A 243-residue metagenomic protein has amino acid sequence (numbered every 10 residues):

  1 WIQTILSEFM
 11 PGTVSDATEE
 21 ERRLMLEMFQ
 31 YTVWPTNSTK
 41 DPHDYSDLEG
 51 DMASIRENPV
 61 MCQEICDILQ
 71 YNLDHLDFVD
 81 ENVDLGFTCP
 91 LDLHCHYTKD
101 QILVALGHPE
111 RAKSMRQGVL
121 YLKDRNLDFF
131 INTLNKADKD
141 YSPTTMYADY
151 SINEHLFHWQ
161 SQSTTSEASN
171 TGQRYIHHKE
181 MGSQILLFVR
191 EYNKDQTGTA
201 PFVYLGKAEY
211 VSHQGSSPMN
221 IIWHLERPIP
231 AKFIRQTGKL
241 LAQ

Functional and structural regions predicted by a protein language model:
W1-C95: C-terminal helical accessory/scaffold domains
I2-Q3, D92-P201: Acidic, glycine-rich low-complexity segments with interspersed aromatic residues
I5, S38, S163, G206-A208 (+1 more regions): Short, isolated positions within intrinsically disordered regulatory regions of eukaryotic proteins
W34, H108, S142, S217 (+1 more regions): Intrinsic-disorder/low-complexity coil detector
K194-Q243: Compact mixed alphabeta submodule
